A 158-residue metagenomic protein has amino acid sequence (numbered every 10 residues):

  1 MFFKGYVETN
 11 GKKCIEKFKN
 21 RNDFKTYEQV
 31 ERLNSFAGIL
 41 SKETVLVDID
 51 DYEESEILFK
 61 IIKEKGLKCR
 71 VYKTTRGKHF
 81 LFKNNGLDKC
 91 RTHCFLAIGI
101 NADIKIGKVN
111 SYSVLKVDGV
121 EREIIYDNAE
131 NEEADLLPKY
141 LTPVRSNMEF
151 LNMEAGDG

Functional and structural regions predicted by a protein language model:
M1-R76, N85, M148-A155: Signature for HUH/AEP ssDNA processing cores
G38-E53, F59, K83-G158: DNA replication initiation modules
H79: Histidine-centered active-site/metal-ligand motif
